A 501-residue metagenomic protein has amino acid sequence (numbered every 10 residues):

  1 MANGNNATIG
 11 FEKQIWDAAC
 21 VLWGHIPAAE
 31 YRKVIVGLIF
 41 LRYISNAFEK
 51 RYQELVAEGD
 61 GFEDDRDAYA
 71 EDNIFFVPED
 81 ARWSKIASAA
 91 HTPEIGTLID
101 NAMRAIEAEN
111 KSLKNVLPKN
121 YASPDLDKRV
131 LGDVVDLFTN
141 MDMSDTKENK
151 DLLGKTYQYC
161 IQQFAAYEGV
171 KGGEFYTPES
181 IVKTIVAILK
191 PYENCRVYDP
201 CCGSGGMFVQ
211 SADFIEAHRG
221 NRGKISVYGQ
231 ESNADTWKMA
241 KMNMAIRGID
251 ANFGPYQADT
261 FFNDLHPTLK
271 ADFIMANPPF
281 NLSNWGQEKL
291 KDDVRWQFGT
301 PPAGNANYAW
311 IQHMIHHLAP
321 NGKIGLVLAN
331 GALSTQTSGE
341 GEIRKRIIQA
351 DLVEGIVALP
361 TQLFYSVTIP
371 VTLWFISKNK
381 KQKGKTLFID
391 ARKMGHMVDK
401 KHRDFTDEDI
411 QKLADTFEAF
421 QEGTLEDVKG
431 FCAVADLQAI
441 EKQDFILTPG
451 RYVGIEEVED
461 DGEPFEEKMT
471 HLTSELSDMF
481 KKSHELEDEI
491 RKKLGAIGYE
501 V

Functional and structural regions predicted by a protein language model:
M1-E193, N252-T260, L265, A358-T361 (+3 more regions): Non-catalytic, mostly N-terminal accessory regions of nucleic-acid modification and defense proteins
Q14, V21, I35-Y43, W237 (+2 more regions): Conserved Class I SAM-dependent methyltransferase catalytic core
H25, W285-N305, G331-E340, P360-Y365 (+2 more regions): Short, contiguous acidic/charged loop-to-helix segments that flank catalytic cores in large enzymes
P124, T146, C201, G229-N233 (+8 more regions): Hydrophobic alpha-helical scaffolding
K171-A276, N281-W285, L290-Q297, A329-G331 (+2 more regions): Conserved S-adenosyl-L-methionine
N263-H266, N281-N284, S334-T337, Y365-T368 (+2 more regions): Switch/connector loops and helix/strand junctions flanking conserved nucleotide-binding motifs in nucleotide-processing
K270-A271, N305-N307, N321-K323, V327-A329 (+7 more regions): Active-site lining segments that contact anionic ligands and/or coordinate catalytic metals
L352-V353, L363-D415: C-terminal, active-site-flanking charged/polar segments
